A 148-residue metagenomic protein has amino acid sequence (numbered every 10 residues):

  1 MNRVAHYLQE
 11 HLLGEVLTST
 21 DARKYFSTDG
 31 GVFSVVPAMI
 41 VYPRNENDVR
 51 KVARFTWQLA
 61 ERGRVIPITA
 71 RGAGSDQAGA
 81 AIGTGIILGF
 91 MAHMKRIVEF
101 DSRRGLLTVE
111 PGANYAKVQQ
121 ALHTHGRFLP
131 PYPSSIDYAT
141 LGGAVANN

Functional and structural regions predicted by a protein language model:
M1-G30, V36, Q58-I68, A73: N-terminal accessory segments
L8, G31-G63, I68, I86 (+3 more regions): N-terminal glycine-rich flavin-associated loop
V16, Y25-F26, Q77, I97 (+2 more regions): Short clusters of hydrophobic/aromatic residues that line enzyme substrate/ligand-binding pockets
S19-D21, Y42-E46, R71-A73, A80 (+1 more regions): Acidic/polar N-terminal loop/beta-strand segments that form early-domain functional surfaces
T20-A22, Y132-I136: Short coil/turn segments at secondary-structure boundaries
K24-F26, V49, S75-A78, Y115-K117 (+1 more regions): Flexible loop/turn segments at secondary-structure boundaries
D29-V32, Q77-I82: Short glycine-biased active-site loop of nucleotidyltransferases that positions the nucleotide triphosphate and helps
N148: Conserved mixed alpha/beta core segments that line enzyme active sites in large multi-domain catalysts
